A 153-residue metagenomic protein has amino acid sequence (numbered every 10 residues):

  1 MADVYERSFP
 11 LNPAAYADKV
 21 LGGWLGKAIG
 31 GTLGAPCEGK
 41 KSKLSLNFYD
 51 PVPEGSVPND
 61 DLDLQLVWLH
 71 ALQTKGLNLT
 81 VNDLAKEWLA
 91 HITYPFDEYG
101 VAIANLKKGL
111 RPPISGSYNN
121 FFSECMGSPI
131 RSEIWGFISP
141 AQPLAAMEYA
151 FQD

Functional and structural regions predicted by a protein language model:
M1-D153: Structured, active/binding-site neighborhoods that engage oxygen-rich ligands
